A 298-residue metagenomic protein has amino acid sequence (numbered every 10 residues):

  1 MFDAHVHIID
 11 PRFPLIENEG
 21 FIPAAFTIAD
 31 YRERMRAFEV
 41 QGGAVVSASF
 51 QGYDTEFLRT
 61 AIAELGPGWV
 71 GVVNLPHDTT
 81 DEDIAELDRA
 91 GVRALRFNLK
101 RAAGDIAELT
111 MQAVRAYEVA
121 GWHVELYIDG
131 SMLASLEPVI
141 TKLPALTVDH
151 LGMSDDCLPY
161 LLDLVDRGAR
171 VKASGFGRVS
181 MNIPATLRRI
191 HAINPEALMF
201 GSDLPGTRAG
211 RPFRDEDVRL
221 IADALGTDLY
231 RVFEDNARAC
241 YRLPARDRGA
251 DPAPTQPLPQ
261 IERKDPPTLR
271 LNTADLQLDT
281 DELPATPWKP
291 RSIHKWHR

Functional and structural regions predicted by a protein language model:
M1-E56: An N-terminally biased module of ancient metal coordination in phosphate/nucleic-acid-related enzymes
F2-V6, G43-V46, V70-V73, L95-F97 (+4 more regions): Hydrophobic faces of well-ordered beta-strands that scaffold small-molecule active sites in alpha/beta enzyme cores
A24-G42, R211-Q260, K264, P287: Mid-to-C-terminal alpha-helical segments outside catalytic/metal-binding sites
F26-E33, D78-L87, C157, I183: Short, acidic/polar
G52-S131, R167-R170, G175-R178: Active-site gating/metal-coordination segments in enzymes
A107-F200, T207-R208: Catalytic pocket-lining loop regions of alpha/beta-barrel enzymes, especially the amidohydrolase/enolase/GH5 lineages
T255, P266-T268, N272-L276, T280 (+1 more regions): Serine/threonine-rich intrinsically disordered cytosolic regulatory regions enriched for phosphorylation sites
